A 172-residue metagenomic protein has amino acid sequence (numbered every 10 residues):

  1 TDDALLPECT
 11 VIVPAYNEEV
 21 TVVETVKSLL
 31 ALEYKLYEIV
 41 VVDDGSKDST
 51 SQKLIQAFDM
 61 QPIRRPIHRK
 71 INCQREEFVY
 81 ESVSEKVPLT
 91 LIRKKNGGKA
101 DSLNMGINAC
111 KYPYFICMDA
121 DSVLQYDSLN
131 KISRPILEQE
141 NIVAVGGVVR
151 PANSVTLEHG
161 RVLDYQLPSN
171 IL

Functional and structural regions predicted by a protein language model:
T1-L5: N-terminal membrane-anchoring/stem segments of glycan-assembly enzymes
P7-T10, E38: Cell-envelope/extracellular polymer assembly enzymes that use nucleotide-activated donors
E18-A31, Q52: Short, well-formed alpha-helical segments that are part of the catalytic scaffolds of diverse glycosyltransferases
K27-L36, A57-R64: Short, acidic, metal-binding catalytic loop of nucleotide-sugar glycosyltransferases
D43-I63: A conserved acidic beta->alpha catalytic loop
I63-N108, Y112, Y126-L172: Long helical/loop segments within the catalytic core of UDP-sugar-dependent glycosyltransferases, especially the large
F115: Short aromatic/hydrophobic "clamp" motif used to bind/position activated sugar donors
D119-V123: The conserved acidic donor/metal-binding loop of glycosyltransferases
